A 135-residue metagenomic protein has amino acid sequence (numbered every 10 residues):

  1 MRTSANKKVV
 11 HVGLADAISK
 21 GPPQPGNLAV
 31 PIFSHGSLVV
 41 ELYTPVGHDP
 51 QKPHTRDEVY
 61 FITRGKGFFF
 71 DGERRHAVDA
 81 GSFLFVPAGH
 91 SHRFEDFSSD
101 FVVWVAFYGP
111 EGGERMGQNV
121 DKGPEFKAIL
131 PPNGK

Functional and structural regions predicted by a protein language model:
M1-L42, G47-K52, N119-K135: A short, N-terminal "cap"/entry segment at the start of jelly-roll beta-barrel domains of the cupin/DSBH fold
S34, F70-R74, F97: Short strand-coil-strand connectors
S37, R56, D100-F101: A structure-centric signal for secondary-structure junctions around beta-strands
V40-L42, F69-D71, V103: Short hydrophobic/aromatic-rich beta-strand segments that constitute the beta-sheet cores of beta-sandwich/beta-barrel
H54-F69: Short, conserved beta-strand element in jelly-roll/cupin
E73-A88: Short acidic-glycine-tyrosine-enriched beta hairpin
A88-R115: Ligand-binding loop in jelly-roll beta-barrel domains
